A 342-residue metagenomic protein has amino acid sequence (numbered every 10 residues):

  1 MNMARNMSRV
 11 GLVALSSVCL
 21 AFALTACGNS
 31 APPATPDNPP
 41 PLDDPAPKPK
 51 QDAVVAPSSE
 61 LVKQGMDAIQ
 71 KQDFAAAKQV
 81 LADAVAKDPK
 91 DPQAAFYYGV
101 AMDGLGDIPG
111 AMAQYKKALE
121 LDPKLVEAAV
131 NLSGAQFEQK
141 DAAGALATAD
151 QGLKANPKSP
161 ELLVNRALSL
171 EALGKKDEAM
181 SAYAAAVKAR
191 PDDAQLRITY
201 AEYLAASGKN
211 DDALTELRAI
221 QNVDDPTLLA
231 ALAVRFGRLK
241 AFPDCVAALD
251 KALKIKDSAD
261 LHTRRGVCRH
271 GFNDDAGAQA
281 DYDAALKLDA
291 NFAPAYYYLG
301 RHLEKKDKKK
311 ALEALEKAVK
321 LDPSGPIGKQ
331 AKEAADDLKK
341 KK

Functional and structural regions predicted by a protein language model:
A56-Q93, Y97-V100, G104, L168: Alpha-helical segment of the N-proximal tetratricopeptide repeat
K87, L121, A155, A189 (+4 more regions): Structural marker of alpha-solenoid helical repeat scaffolds
Y97, N131, N165, T199 (+4 more regions): Canonical tetratricopeptide repeat
